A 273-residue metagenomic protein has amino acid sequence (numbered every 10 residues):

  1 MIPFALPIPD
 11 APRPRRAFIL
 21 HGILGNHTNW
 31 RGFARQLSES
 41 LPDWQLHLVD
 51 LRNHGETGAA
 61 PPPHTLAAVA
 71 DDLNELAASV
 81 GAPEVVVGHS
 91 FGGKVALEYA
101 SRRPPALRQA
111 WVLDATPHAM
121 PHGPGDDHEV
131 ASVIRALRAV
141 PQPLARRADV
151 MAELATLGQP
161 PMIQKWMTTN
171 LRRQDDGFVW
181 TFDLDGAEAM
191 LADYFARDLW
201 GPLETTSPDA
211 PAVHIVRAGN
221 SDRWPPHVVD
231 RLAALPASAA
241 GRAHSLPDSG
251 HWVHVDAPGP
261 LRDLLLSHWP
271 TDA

Functional and structural regions predicted by a protein language model:
M1-F18, R35-Q45, V80-P83, A233-A234 (+2 more regions): Alpha/beta-hydrolase fold catalytic core
H21-I23, G88-G93: Conserved alpha/beta-hydrolase "nucleophile elbow" surrounding the catalytic nucleophile
L24-G32: Serine-hydrolase catalytic-loop signature spanning alpha/beta hydrolases and amidase-signature enzymes
A34-F91, S101, G123-P124, L246 (+1 more regions): Active-site loop/oxyanion-hole signature of alpha/beta-hydrolase fold enzymes
E98-R102, L107-L144, P225: Flexible "cap/lid" loop of the alpha/beta hydrolase fold
Q142-F195: Conserved alpha/beta-hydrolase catalytic His-Asp/Glu region
D175-P236, R242-S245: Conserved serine/cysteine hydrolase catalytic core
L246-P258, R262: Catalytic histidine-centered segment of alpha/beta-hydrolase-like enzymes
